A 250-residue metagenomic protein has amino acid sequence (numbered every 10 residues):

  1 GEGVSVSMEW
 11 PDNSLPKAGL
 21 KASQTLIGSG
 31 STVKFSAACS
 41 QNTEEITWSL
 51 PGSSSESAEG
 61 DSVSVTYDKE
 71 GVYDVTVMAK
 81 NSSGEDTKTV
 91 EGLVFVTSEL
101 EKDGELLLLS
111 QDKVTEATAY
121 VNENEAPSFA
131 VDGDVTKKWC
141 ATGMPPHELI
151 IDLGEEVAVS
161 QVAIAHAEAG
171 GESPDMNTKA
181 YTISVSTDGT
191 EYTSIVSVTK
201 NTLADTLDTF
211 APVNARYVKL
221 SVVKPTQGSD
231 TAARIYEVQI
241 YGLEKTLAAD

Functional and structural regions predicted by a protein language model:
G1-L100: Extracellular/lumenal mature domains of secreted and surface-exposed proteins
G3, K17, T43, S53 (+5 more regions): A broad structural signal for short, well-ordered beta-strand segments within beta-sheet-rich domains
G3, N13-L15, L20, G28-G30 (+8 more regions): Short, solvent-exposed coil/turn segments
T25, N42, S53, D68 (+11 more regions): Disulfide-stabilized cysteine-rich extracellular repeat microdomains
S57, L108, S194-S197: Local beta-strand/beta-hairpin segments that build beta-sheet-rich folds
N81, E105-L108, H166, N201: Asparagine-centered polar/low-complexity signal
E99-D132, D250: Predominantly extracellular/luminal regions of secreted and cell-surface proteins, especially disulfide-bonded
E125-S194, T202-D250: Aromatic, loop-rich ligand-recognition surfaces of beta-strand-rich domains
